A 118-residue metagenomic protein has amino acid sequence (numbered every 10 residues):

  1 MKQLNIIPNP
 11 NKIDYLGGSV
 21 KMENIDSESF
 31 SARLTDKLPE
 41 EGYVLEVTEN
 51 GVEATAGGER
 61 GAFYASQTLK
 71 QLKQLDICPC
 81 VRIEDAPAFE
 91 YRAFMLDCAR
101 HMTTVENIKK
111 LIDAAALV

Functional and structural regions predicted by a protein language model:
M1-P87, R92: Acidic, contiguous N-terminal accessory segments
F89-V118: Substrate-binding cleft of carbohydrate-active enzyme catalytic domains
